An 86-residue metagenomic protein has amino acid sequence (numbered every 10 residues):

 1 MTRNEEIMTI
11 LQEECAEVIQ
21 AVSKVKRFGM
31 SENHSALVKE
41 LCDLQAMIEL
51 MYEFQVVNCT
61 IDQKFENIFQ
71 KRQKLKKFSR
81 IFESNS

Functional and structural regions predicted by a protein language model:
M1-L41, Q45-S86: Flexible "arm" and connector segments at domain edges
